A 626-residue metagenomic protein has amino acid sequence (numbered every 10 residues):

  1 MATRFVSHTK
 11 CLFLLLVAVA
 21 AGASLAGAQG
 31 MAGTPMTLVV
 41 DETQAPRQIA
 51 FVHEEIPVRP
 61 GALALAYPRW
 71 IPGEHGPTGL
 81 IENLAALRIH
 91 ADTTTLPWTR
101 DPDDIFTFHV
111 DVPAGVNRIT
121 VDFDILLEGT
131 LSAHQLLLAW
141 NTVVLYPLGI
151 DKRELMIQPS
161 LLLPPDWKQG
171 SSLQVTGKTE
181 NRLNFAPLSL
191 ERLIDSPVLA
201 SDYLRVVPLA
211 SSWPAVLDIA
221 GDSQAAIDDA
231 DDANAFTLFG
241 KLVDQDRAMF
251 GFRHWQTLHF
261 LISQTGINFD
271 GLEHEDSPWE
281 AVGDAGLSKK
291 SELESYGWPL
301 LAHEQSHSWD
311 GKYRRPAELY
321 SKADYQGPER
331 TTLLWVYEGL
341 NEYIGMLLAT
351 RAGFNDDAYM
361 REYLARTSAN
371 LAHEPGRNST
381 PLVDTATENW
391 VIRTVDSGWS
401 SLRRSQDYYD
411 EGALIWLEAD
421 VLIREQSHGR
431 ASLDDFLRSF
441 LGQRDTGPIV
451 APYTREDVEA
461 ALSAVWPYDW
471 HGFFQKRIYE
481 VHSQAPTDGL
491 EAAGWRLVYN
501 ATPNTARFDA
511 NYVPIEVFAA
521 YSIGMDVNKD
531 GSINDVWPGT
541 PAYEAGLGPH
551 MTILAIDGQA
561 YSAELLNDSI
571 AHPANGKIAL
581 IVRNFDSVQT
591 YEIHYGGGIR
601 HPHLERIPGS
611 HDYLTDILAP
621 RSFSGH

Functional and structural regions predicted by a protein language model:
M1-H8: N-terminal secretory signal peptides that target proteins for export/translocation
K10-A23: Bacterial N-terminal signal peptides
Q29-I71: Early extracytoplasmic/domain-onset interaction patches
T43, V52-E55, P77-K241, Q245-W255 (+1 more regions): Non-catalytic architectural context of zinc metalloproteases
W70, P113, D124-L126, P164 (+5 more regions): Solvent-exposed coil/turn segments that connect beta secondary-structure elements in extracytoplasmic/periplasmic
L204-L334, L340, I344: Juxtacatalytic substrate-recognition/specificity segment
V336-R351, D356-D357: Extended catalytic-interface subdomain
G345, N355-H626: C-terminal recognition in membrane/secretory proteostasis and scaffolding
